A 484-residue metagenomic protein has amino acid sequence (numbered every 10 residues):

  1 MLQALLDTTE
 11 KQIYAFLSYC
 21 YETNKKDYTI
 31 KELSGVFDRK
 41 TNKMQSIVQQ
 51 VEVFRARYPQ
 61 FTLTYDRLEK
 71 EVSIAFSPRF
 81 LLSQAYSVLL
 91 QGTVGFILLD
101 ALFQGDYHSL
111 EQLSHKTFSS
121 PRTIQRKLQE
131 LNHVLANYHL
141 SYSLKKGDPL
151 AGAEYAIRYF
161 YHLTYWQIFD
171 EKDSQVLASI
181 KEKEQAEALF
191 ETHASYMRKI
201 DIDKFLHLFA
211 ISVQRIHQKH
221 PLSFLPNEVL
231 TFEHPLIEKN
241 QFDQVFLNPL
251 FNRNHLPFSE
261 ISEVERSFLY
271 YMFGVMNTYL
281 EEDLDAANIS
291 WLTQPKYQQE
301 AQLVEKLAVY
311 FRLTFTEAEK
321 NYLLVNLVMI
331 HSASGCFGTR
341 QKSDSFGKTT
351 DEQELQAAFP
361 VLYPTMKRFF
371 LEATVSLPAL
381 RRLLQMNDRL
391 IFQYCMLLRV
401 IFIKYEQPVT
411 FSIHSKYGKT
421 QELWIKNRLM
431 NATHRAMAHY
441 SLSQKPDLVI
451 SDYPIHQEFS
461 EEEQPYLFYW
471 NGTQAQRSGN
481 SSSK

Functional and structural regions predicted by a protein language model:
M1-K484: A cross-family "folded-core" feature that marks the main globular domain of proteins
